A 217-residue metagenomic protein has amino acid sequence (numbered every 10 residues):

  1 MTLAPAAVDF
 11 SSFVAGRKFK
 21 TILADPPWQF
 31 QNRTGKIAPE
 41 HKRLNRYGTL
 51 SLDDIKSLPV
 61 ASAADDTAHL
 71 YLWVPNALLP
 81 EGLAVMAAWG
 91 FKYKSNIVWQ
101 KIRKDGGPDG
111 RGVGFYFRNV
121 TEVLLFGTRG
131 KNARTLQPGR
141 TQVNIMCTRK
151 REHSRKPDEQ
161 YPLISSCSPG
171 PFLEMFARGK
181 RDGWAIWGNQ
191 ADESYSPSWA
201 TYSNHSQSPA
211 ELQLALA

Functional and structural regions predicted by a protein language model:
M1-A217: Class I S-adenosyl-L-methionine-dependent methyltransferase catalytic core
